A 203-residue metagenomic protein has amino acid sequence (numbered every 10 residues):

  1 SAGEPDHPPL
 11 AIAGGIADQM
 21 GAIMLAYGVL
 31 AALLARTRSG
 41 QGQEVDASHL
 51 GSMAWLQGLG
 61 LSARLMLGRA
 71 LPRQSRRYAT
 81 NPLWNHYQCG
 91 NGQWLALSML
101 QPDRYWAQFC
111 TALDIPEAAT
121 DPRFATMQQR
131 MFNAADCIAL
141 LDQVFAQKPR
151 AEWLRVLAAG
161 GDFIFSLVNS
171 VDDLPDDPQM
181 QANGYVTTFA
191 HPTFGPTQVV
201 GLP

Functional and structural regions predicted by a protein language model:
S1-L100: Active-site-adjacent "lid/gating" segments in soluble enzymes
L25-G28, A32, S52, Q108 (+3 more regions): Generic recognition of well-ordered alpha-helical segments
G40, G68, D114, A182-G184: Glycine-centered helix-boundary capping/hinge motifs
L50, D121, V168-S170: Conserved beta-strand termini and adjacent loop/short-helix elements that scaffold enzyme active sites in alpha/beta
M53, N133, D173-D177: Beta-rich nucleic-acid/ligand-interaction surfaces
P72-R73, H86-G90, N169-P203: Terminal low-complexity tails and localization/encapsulation signals of metabolic enzymes
L83-G161, F165, P178: Aromatic-enriched alpha-helical interface/lid elements that frame and gate functional surfaces
